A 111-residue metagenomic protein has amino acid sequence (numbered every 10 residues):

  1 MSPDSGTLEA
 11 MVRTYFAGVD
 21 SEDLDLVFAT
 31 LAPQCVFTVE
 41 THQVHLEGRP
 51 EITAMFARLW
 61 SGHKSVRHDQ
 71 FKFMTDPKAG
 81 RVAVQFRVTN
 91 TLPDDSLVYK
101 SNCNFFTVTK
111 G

Functional and structural regions predicted by a protein language model:
M1-P33: Short, low-complexity N-terminal intrinsically disordered segments enriched in polar/charged residues
S2-P3, K78-R87: Short, positively charged
G6, D25-P77: A solvent-exposed, acidic/Ser-Thr-rich amphipathic alpha-helical stretch
E9-A10, S65-R67, L97-K100: Short solvent-exposed loop/turn micro-motifs enriched in small/polar/acidic residues
T41, G80, D94-S96: Short, solvent-exposed loop/turn segments at secondary-structure boundaries
T53-F56, V84-V88: Short Pro/Gly-enriched beta-strand edge/turn motifs at strand-loop
T75-G80, T107-G111: A short, structured loop/turn motif at beta-sheet edges
Q85-K110: Exposed beta-sheet edge and beta->alpha loop/turn motif
